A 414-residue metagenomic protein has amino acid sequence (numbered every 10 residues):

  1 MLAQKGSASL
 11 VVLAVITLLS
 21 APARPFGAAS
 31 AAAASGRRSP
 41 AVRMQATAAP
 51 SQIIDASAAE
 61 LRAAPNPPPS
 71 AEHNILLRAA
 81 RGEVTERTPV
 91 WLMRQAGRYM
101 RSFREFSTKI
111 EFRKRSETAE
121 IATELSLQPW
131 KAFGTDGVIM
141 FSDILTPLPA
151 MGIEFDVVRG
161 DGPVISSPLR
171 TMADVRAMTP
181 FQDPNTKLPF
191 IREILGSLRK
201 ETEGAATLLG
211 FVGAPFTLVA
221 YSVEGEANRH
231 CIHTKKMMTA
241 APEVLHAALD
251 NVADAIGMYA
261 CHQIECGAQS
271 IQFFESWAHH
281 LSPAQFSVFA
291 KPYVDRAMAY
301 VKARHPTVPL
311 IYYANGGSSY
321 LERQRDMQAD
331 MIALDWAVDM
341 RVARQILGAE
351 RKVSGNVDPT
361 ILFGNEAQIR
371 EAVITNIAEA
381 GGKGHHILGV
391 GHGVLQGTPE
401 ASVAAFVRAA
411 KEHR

Functional and structural regions predicted by a protein language model:
M1-G36: N-terminal chloroplast transit peptides
G36-V42: Polycationic, low-complexity disordered segments in secreted or periplasmic proteins
V42-A48: N-terminal mitochondrial targeting presequences
M44, L77, G152-D174, T179 (+3 more regions): Flavin-dependent oxidoreductase catalytic cores
P50-R159, D295, R370, A378 (+2 more regions): N-terminal basic, low-complexity leaders that serve as flexible interaction/assembly modules and, when applicable, as
A79-Q95, T135-I165, N185-H230: Glycine-rich, aromatic-flanked loop segments that form ligand/cofactor-binding clefts across common enzyme folds
R104-E105, K109-I121, V175-R192, G196 (+1 more regions): Basic, amphipathic N-terminal segments that precede the first structured/catalytic domain
K187-R414: Active-site loop segments of alpha/beta catalytic cores
